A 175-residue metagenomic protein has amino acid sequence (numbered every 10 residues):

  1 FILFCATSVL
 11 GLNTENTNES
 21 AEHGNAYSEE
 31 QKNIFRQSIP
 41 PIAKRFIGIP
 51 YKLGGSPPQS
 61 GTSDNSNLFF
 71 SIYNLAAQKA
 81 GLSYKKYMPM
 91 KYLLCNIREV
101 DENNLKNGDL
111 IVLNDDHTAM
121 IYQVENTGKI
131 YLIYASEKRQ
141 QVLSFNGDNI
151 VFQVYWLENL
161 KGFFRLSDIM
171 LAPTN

Functional and structural regions predicted by a protein language model:
F1-S8: Bacterial N-terminal signal peptides
L10-E19, G24-Y27, M90-Y92, R98-V100 (+1 more regions): Aromatic- and glycine-rich peptidoglycan recognition patches
L12-F35, F70, N74-Y92: Activation targets extended, charge/polar-rich intrinsically disordered C-terminal tails
I34-I47: A structural motif
R45, I49-N107, W156-L160: Catalytic cysteine-centered active-site loop
D116-A119: Short, charged beta-turn/beta-strand-edge "cap" motif at the junction between a beta-strand and an adjacent loop
